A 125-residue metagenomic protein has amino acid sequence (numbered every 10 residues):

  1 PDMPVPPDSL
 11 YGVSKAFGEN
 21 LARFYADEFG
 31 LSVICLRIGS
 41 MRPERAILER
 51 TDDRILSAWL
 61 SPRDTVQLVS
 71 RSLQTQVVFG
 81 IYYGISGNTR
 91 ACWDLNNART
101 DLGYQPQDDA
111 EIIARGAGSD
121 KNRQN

Functional and structural regions predicted by a protein language model:
P1-F29, V33: Catalytic helix-loop patch of NAD(P)-dependent Rossmann-fold dehydrogenases
D8-Y11, T51-L60: Glycine-rich "substrate-gating" loop/helix at the edge of Rossmann-like oxidoreductase active sites
A16, S57-R63, W93: Residue-level signal for the nucleotide or nucleotide-sugar donor/cofactor binding architecture
D27-D53: A contiguous binding-surface segment within folded domains or other stable secondary-structure elements
L36, D108-E111: Residue-level detector of family-conserved "landmark" positions at structurally sensitive sites
R37-R45, W59-G80, G87: Alpha-helical substrate-binding/gating segment
G80-Y82, G87-Q105, K121-N125: Conserved C-terminal active-site "lid" loop/helix of NAD(P)H-dependent oxidoreductases that clamps the redox cofactor
A110-N125: Amphipathic terminal alpha-helices
